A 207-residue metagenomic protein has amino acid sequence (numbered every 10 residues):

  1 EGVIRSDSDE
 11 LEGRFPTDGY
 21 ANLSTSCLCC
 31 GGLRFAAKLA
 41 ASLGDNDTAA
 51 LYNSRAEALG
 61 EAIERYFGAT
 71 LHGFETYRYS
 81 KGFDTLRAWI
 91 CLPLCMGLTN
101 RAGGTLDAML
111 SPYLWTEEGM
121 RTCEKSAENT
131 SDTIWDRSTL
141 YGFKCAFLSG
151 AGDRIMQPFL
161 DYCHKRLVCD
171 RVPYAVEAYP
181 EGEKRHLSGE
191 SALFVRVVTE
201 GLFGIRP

Functional and structural regions predicted by a protein language model:
E1-A21, A58-D136, L160-E177: Extended glycan-interaction surfaces of carbohydrate-active proteins
Y20-G31, D84-A88, T133-Y141, F147-G150 (+1 more regions): Aromatic- and histidine-enriched alpha-helix N-cap/loop-to-helix transition segments that scaffold the rims
L23-L71: Active-site neighborhood of glycoside hydrolase catalytic domains
L28-N46, C91-A102, L140-A151, V197-R206: Well-ordered alpha-helical scaffold segments within catalytic/enzyme domains
A49, A56, A102-L106, G152-M156: Solenoid-repeat scaffolds in large eukaryotic assemblies
L148-P207: Non-catalytic C-terminal accessory modules of carbohydrate-active enzymes
